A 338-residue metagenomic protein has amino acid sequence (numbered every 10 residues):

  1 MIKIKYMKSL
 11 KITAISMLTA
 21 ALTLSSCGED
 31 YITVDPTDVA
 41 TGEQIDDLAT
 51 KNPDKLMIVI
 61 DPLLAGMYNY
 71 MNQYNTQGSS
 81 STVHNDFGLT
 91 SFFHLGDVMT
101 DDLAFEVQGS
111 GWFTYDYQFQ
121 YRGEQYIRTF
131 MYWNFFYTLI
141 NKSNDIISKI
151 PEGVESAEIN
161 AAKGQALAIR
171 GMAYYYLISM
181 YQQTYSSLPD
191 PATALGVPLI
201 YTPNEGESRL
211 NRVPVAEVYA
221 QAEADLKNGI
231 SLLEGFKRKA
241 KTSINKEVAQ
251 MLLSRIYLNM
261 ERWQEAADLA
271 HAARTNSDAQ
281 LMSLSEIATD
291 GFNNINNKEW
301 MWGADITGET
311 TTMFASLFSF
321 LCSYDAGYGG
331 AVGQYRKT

Functional and structural regions predicted by a protein language model:
M1-S25: Sec-dependent bacterial lipoprotein signal peptides
C27-S91, G153, C322, V332-Y335: Membrane-proximal, proline-rich intrinsically disordered regions
M67, N75-T90, S243, E265-T338: Hydrophobic-face positions in mid-chain alpha helices that act as interaction patches
E106-Y181, V213, S231-G235: Conserved, well-structured interaction surfaces
I178-Y185, K237, N259-E261: Short coil/turn linking the two alpha-helices of tandem helical-hairpin repeats
